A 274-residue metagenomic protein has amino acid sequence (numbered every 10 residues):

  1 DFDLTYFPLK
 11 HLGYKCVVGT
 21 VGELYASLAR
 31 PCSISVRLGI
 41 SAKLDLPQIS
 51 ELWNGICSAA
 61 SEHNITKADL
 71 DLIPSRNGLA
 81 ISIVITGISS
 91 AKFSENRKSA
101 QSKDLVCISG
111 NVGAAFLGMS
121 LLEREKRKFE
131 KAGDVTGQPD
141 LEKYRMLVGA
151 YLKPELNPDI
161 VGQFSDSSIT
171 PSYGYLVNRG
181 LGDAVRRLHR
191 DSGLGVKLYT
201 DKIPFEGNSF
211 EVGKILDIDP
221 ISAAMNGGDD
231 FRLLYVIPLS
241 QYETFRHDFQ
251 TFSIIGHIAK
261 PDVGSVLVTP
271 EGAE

Functional and structural regions predicted by a protein language model:
D1-E274: Helix-biased detector of long, well-ordered alpha-helical tracts
